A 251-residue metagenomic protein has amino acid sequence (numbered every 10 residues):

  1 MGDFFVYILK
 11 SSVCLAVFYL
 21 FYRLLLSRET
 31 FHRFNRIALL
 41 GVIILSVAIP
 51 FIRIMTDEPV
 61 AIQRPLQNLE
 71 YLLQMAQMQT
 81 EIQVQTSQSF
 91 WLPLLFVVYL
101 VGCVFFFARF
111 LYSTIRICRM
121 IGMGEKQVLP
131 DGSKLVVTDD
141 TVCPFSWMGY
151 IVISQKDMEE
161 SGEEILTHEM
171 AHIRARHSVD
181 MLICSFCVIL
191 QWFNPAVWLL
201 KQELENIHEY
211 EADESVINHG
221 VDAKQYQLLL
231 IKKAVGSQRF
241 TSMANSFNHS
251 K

Functional and structural regions predicted by a protein language model:
G2-V98, G102-K251: Hydrophobic topogenic segments
